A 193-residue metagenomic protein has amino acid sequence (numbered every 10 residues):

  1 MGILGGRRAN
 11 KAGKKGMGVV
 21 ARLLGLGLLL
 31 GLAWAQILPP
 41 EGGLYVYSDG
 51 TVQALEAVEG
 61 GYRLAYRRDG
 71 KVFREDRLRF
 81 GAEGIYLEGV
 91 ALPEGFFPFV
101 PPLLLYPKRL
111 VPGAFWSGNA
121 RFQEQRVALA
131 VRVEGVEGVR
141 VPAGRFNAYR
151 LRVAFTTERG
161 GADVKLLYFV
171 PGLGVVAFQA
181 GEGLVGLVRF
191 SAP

Functional and structural regions predicted by a protein language model:
M1: Extracellular attachment/recognition segments
G13-L24: Bacterial N-terminal signal peptides that target proteins for export
L23-L32: Bacterial N-terminal signal peptides
W34-I85, V90-A91, F97-P98, K108-P193: Acidic, serine/threonine-rich low-complexity disordered tracts
P101-L104: Short alpha-helix capping/helix-loop boundary micro-motifs
